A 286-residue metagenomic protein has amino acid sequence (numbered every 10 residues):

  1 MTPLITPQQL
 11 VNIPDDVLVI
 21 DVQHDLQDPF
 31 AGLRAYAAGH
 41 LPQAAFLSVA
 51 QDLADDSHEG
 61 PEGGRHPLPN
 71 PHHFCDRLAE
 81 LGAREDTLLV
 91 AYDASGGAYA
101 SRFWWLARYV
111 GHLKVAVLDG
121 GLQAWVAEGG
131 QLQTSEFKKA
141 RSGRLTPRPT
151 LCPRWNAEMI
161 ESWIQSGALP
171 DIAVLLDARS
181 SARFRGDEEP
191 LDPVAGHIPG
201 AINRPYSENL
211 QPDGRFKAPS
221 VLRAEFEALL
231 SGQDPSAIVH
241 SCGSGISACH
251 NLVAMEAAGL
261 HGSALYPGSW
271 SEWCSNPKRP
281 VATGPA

Functional and structural regions predicted by a protein language model:
M1-A286: Cytosolic catalytic domains that perform sulfur/thiol-centered chemistry
